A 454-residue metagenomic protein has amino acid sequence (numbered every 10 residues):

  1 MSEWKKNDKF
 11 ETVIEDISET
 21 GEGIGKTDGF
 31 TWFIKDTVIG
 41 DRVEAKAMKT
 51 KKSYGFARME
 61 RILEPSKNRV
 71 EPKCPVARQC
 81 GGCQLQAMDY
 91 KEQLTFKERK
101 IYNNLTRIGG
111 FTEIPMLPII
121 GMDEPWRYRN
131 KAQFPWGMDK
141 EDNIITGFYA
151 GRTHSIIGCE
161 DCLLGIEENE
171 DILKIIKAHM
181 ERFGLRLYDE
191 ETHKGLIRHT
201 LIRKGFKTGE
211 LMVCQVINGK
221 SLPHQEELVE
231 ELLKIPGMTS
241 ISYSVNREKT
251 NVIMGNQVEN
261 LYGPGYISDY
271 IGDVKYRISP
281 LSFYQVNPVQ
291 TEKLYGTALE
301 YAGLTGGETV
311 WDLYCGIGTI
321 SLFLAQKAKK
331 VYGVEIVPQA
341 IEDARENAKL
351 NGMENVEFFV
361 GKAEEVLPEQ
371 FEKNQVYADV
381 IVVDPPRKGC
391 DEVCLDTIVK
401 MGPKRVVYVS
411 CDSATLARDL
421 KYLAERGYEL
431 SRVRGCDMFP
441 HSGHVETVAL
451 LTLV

Functional and structural regions predicted by a protein language model:
M1-P72, V76, E357-F358, E365: Terminal RNA-binding accessory module
S2-E11, E19, K220, H224-I235 (+1 more regions): Rossmann-like S-adenosyl-L-methionine
G23-D28, G147-A150, C214-V216, A344: Short, acidic/hydrophobic/Gly-rich beta-strand patch recurrent on exposed beta strands that often constitutes part
G40, G165, N287: Short, conserved phosphate/pyrophosphate- and ester-handling motifs at nucleotide-, phospho-/glycolipid
K46-T50, P135-D139, R203-K207, V454: Short beta-strand micro-motifs enriched in acidic
Y54, T208-M212, G443: Conserved loop-to-beta-strand segment in the C-terminal subdomain of adenylate-forming
E60-P72, R78-L187, K207, L222: Extended interfacial segments that mediate partner engagement and assembly in macromolecular machines
T200: Flexible loop/N-cap segments at domain edges
